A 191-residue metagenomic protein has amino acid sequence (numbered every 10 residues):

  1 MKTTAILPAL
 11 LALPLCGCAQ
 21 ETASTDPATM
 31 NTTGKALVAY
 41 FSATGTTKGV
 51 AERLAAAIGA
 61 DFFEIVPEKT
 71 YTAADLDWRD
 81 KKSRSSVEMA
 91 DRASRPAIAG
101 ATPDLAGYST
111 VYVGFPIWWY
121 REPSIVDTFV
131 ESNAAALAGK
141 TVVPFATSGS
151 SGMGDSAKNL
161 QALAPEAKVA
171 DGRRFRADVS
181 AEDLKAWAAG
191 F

Functional and structural regions predicted by a protein language model:
M1-L7: Bacterial N-terminal signal peptides that target proteins for export
L7-P14: Bacterial N-terminal signal peptides
A19-T110, Y120-E122, E182-F191: N-terminal beta1-alpha1-beta2 submodule of the flavodoxin-like/Rossmannoid cofactor-binding fold
A43-T46, W118, S148-G152, R176-V179: Glycine-/small-residue-rich active-site loops that bind phosphorylated ligands and cofactors
F62, P165-R174: Short beta-strand elements in bilobed, periplasmic/extracellular small-molecule ligand-binding domains
V66-E68, P144-S148, D171-A177: A short, structured active-site edge motif that brings together acidic residues
R79-P165: Helix-loop-strand module that forms the ligand-binding subsite of alpha/beta enzymes
